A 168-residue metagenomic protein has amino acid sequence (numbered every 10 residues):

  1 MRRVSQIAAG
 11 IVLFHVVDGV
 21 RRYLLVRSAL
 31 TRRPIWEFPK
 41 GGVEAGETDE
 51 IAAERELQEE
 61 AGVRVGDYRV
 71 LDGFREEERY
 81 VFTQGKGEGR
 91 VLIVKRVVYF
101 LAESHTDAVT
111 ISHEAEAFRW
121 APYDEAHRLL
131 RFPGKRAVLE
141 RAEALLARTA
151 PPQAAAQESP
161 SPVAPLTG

Functional and structural regions predicted by a protein language model:
M1-F38: N-terminal strand-loop-strand
S5, I93-R96, S112: A short, structural micro-pattern
D18-V20, T31-R33, E44-A45, R75-Y80 (+1 more regions): Short, charged/polar surface micro-motifs in flexible loops or helix N-caps
E37, V94, W120: Short aromatic/basic micro-patch
F38-F74: The catalytic Nudix box helix
G62-D107: Active-site segment of metal-dependent pyrophosphate-handling enzymes, primarily the Nudix hydrolase catalytic core
V98-E140: NUDIX/MutT-family hydrolases
R128-G168: Charged phosphate-binding loop/patch that engages nucleotide di/tri-phosphates or the phosphate backbone of nucleic
